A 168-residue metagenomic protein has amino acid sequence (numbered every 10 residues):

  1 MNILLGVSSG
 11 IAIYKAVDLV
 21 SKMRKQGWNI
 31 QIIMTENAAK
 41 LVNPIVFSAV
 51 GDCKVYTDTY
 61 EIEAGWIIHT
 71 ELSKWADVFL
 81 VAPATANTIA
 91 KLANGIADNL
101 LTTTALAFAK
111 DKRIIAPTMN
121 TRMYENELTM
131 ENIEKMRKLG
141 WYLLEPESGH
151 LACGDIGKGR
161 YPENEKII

Functional and structural regions predicted by a protein language model:
M1-I115, N120-I168: A cross-family phosphate/adenosyl-ligand binding-site feature
